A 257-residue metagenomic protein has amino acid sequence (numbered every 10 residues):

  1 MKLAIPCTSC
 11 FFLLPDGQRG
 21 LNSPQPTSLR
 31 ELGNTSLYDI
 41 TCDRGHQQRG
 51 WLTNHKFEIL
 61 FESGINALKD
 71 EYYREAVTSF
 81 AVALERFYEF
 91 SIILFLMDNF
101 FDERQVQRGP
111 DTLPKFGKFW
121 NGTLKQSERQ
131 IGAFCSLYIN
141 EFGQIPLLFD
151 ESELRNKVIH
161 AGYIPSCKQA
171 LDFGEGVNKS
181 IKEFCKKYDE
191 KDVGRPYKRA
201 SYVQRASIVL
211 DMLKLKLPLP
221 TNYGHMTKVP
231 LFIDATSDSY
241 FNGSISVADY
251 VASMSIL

Functional and structural regions predicted by a protein language model:
M1-N66: N-terminal cysteine/histidine-rich coordination modules
W51, A67-E75, F142-P146: Short, solvent-exposed segments of well-ordered alpha helices
F61-F95: Short, hydrophobic, well-ordered secondary-structure elements
V77-R86, T112, F116, T123-C135 (+2 more regions): Mixed-charge (acidic/basic) macromolecular-recognition segments
L84-R104, C185-E190: Short, charge-rich amphipathic alpha-helical segments embedded in non-transmembrane helical bundles/solenoids
I92-F142: Short, charged amphipathic alpha-helical segments flanked by flexible coils
S136-L257: Charge-enriched, short contiguous segments at helix-coil
